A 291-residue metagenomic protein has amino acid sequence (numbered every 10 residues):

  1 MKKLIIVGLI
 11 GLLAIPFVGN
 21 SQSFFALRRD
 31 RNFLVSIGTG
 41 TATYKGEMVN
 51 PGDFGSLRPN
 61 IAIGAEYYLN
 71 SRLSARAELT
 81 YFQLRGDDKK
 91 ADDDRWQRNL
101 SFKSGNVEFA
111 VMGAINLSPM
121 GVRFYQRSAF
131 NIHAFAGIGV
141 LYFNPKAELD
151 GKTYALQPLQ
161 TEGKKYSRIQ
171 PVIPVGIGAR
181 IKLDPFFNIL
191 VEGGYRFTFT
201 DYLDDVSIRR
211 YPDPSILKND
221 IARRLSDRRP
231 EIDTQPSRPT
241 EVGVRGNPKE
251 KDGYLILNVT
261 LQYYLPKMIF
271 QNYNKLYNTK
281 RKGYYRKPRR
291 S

Functional and structural regions predicted by a protein language model:
S21-E66, P145, D252-N258, Q262-M268: Short glycine/proline- and aromatic-enriched beta-strand/turn motifs that initiate or cap beta-hairpins
R29, Y67-S71, L117-G121, Y142 (+2 more regions): Outer-membrane beta-barrel strand-turn architecture
R31, G55-P59, G105-F109, F130 (+2 more regions): Residues that define the transmembrane beta-barrel architecture of outer-membrane proteins
I37-T39, I63-Y67, V111-I115, A136-V140 (+3 more regions): Residues on the lipid-exposed face of transmembrane beta-strands in outer-membrane beta-barrel proteins
K45-P51, D94-F102, L159-K165, V244-N247: Extracellular loop and loop/strand-boundary signature of outer-membrane beta-barrel proteins
R72-A75, F186-I189, K267-F270: Repeated loop/turn-to-beta-strand initiation elements of outer-membrane beta-barrel proteins
L73, E78-D150: Gram-negative (and chloroplast) outer-membrane scaffold detector with strong preference for beta-barrel transmembrane
A110-A114, E250-S291: Outer-membrane beta-barrel "beta-signal"
